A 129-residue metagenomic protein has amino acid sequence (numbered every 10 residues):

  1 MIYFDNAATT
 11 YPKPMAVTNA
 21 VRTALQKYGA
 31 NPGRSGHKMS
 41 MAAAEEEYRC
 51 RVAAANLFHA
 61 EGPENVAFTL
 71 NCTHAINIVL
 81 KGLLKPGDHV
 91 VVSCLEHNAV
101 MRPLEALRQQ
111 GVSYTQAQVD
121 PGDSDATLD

Functional and structural regions predicted by a protein language model:
M1-D129: Pyridoxal 5′-phosphate
